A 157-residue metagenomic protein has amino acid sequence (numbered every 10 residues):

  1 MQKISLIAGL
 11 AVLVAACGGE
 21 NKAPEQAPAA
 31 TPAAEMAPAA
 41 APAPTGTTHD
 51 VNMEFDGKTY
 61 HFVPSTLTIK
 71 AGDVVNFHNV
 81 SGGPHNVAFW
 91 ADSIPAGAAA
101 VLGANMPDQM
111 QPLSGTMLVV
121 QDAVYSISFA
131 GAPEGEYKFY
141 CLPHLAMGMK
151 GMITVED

Functional and structural regions predicted by a protein language model:
Q2-G9: Sec-dependent signal peptide recognition, specifically the positively charged N-region followed immediately by
L13-A16: C-terminal motif of bacterial Sec signal peptides marking the signal peptidase cleavage site
G18-D157: Extracytoplasmic copper-binding redox domains, predominantly the cupredoxin/blue-copper superfamily
